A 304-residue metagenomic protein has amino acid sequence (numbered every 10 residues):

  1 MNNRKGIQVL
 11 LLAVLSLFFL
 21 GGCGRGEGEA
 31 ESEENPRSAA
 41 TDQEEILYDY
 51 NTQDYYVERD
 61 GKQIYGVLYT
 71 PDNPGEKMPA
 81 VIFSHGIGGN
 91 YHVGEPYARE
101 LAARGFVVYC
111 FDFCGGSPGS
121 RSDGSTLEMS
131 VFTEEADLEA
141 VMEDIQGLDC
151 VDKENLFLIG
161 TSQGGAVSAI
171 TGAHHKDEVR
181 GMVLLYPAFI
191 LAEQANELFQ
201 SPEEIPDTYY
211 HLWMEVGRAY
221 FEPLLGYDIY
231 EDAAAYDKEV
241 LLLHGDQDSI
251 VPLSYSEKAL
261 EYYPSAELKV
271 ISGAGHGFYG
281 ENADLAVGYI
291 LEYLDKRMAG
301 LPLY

Functional and structural regions predicted by a protein language model:
N35-G75: N-terminal cap/lid segment of alpha/beta-hydrolase-fold proteins
K77-G86: Short beta-strand element of the alpha/beta-hydrolase
I87-R99: The serine-hydrolase catalytic nucleophile loop
V93, E128-D149: Alpha/beta-hydrolase active-site loop
E100-R121: Conserved alpha/beta-hydrolase
I170-A219: Hydrolase active-site cap/lid region
Y236, L242-H244, D248: Short beta-strand/loop motif that positions the catalytic acidic residue of the alpha/beta-hydrolase fold
A274-L285: Catalytic histidine-centered segment of alpha/beta-hydrolase-like enzymes
